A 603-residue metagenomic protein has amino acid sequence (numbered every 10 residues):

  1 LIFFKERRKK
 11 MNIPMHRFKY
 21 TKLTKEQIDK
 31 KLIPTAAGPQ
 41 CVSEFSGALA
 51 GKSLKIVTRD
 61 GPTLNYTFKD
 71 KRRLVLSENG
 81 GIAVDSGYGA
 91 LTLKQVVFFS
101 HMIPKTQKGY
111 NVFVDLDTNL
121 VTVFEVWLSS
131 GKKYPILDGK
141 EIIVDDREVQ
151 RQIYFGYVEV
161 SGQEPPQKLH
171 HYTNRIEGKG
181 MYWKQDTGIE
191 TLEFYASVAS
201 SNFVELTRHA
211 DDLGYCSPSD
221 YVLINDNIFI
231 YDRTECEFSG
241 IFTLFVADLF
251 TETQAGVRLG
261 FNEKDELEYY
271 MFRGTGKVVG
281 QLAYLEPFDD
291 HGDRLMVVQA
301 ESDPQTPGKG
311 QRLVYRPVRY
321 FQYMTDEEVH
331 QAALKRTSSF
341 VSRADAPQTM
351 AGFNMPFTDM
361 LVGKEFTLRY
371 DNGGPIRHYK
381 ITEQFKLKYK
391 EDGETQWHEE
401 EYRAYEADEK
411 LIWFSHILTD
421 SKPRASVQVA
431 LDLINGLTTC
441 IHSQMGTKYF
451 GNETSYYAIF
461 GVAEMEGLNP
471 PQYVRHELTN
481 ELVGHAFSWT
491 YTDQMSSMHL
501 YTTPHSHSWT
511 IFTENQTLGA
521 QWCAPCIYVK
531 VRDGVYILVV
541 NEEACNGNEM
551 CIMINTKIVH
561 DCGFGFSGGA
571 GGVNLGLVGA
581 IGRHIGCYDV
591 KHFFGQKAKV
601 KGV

Functional and structural regions predicted by a protein language model:
L1-K10: Short, Lys/Arg-enriched N-terminal segments with co-localized hydrophobic residues within the first ~10-30 amino acids
N12-G38, K52-D60, N79-G81, N111-F113 (+12 more regions): Large eukaryotic, non-enzymatic subunits of multiprotein complexes that serve as scaffolds/tethers, characterized by
F45-V57, S161-E205, H209-L213, F357 (+4 more regions): Surface-exposed interaction/gating patches
S46-K52, T67-L74, T92-V96, F113-T122 (+12 more regions): Short, solvent-exposed coil/turn segments at beta-strand boundaries
L54-T58, V75-E78, F98-I103, M181-Q185 (+9 more regions): Short beta-strand segments that buttress and anchor functional surface loops
I56-G89, G188-V222, L368-Y405, M495-V529: N-terminal glycine/threonine-rich, aromatic-flanked beta-hairpin/loop signature
G81-F113, R208-L249, G393-V429, E514-I558: Contiguous, well-ordered beta-strand patches that form the walls/edges of small beta-barrel/beta-sandwich domains
W127-Q185, S443-T492: Surface-exposed beta-loop interaction hotspot
